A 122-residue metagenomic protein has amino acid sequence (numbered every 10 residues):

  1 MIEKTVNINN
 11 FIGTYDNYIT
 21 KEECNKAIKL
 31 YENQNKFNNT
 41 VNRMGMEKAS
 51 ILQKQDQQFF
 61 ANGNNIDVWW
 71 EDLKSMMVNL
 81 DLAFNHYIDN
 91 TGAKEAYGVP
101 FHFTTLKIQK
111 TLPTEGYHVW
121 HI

Functional and structural regions predicted by a protein language model:
I2-P100: Non-heme Fe(II)/2-oxoglutarate
Y97-L112: Acidic, glycine-rich loop-and-strand cores that form catalytic or ligand-binding grooves in diverse globular domains
I108-I122: Conserved short histidine dyad/triad with adjacent acidic residue
